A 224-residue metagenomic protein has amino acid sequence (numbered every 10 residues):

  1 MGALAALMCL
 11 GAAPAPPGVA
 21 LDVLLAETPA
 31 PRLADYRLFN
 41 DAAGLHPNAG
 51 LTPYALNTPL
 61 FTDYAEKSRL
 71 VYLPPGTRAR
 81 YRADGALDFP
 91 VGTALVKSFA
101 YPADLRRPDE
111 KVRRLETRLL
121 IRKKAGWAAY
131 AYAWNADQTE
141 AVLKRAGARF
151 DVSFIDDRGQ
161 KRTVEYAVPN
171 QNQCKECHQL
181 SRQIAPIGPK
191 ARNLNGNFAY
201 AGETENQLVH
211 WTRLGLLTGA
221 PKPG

Functional and structural regions predicted by a protein language model:
G2-G11: Bacterial N-terminal signal peptides
A13-Y72: N-terminal pre-domain segments of enzymes
P16-V19, A86, L105-G224: Sequence context surrounding c-type heme c attachment/ligation sites in exported
L73-R78: Conserved short histidine dyad/triad with adjacent acidic residue
A79-D84: Short alpha-helix capping/helix-loop boundary micro-motifs
F89-G92: Short, well-ordered loop/turn sites that connect or cap secondary structure elements
